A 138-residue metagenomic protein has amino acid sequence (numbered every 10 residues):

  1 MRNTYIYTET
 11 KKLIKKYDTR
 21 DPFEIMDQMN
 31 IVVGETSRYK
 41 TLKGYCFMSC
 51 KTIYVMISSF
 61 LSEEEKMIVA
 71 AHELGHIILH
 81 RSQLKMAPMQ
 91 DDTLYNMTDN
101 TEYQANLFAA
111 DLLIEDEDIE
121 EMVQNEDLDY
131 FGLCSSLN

Functional and structural regions predicted by a protein language model:
M1-N138: Active-site hotspot residues in diverse enzymes, especially metal/ion-binding acidic/histidine motifs
